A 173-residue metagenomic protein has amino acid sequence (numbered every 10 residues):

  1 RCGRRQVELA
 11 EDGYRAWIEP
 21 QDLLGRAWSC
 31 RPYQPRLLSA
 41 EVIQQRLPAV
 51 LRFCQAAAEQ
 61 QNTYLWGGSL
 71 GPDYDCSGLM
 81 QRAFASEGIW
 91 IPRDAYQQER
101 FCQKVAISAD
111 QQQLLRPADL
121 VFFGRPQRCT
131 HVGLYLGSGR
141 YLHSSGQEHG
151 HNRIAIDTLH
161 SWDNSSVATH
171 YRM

Functional and structural regions predicted by a protein language model:
R1, F122-F123, H143: A generic structural signal for residues embedded in beta-strands
R1-C2, L115-A118: Loop/turn positions that initiate beta-strands
C2-L9, R15, R128-Y135: Short, Lys/Arg- and Gly-enriched loop/turn segments at beta-strand edges
E8-A57: Boundary regions of SH3-family modules and the immediately adjacent low-complexity/disordered segments in eukaryotic
I18-E19, D94, A155-T158: Helix N-cap / beta->alpha transition motif
P35-L37, I107-A109, T130, Y135-M173: Aromatic- and glycine-rich peptidoglycan recognition patches
N62-R116: Catalytic cysteine-centered active-site loop
Q113, L120, G124-G133: Active-site/pore-lining binding-face segments in mid-to-C-terminal subdomains
